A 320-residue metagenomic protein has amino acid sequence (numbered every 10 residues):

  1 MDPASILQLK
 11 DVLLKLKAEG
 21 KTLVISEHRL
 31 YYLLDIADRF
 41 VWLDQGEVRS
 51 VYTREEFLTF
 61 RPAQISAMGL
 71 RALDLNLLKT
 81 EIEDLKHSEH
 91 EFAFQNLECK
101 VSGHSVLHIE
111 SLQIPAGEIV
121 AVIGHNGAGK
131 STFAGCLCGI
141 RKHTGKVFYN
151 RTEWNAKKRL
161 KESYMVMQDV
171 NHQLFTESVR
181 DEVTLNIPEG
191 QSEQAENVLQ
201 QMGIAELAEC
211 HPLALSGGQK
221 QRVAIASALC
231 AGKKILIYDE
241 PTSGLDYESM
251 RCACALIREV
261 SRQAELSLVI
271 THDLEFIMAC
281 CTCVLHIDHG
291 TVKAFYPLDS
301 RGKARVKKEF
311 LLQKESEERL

Functional and structural regions predicted by a protein language model:
M1, L236-D239: Catalytic Walker B motif of ABC-type/P-loop ATPase nucleotide-binding domains
E27-H28, T271-H272: H-loop/switch region of ABC-family ATPase nucleotide-binding domains
E47-G69, T291-K314: Conserved beta-strand-loop-alpha-helix hinge in the C-terminal portion of ABC ATPase nucleotide-binding domains
S192-L207: Conserved ABC ATPase "signature" region
H211, E240-P241: Walker B catalytic motif
H211-L215, Q219: Conserved ABC ATPase signature
I225: Hydrophobic anchor residue at the start of the ABC signature
